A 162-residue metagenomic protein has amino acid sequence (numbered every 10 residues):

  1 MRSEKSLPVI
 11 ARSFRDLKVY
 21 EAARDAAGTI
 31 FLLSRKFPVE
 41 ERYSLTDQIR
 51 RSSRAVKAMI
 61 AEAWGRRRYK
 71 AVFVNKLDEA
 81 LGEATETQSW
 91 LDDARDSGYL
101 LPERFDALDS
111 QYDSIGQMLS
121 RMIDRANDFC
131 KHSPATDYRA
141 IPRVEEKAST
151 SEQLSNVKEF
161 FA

Functional and structural regions predicted by a protein language model:
M1-A162: Amphipathic alpha-helical assembly/interaction segments
